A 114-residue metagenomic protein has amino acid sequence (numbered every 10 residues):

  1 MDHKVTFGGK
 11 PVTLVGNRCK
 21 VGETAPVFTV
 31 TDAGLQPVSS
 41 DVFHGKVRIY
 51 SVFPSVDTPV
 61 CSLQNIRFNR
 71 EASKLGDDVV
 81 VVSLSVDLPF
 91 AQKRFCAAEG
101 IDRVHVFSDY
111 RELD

Functional and structural regions predicted by a protein language model:
M1-D114: Chalcogenol-based redox active-site neighborhoods
